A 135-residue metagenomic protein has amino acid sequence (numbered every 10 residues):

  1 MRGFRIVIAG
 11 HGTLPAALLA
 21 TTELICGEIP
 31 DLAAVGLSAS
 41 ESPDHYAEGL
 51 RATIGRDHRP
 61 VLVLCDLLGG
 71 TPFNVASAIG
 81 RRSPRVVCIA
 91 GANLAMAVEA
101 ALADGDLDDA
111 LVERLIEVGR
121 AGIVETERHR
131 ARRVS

Functional and structural regions predicted by a protein language model:
M1-S135: N-terminal loops that bind phosphate or other acidic moieties and the adjacent beta-alpha structural core
